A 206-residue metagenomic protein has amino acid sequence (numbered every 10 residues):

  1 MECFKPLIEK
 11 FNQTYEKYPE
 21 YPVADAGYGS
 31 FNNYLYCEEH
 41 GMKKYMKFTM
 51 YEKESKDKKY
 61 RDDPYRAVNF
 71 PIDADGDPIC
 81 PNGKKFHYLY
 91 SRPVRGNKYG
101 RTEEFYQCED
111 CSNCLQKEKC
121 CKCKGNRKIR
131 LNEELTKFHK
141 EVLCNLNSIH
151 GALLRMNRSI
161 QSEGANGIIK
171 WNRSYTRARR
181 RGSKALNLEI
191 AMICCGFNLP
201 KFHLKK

Functional and structural regions predicted by a protein language model:
M1-K206: Anion-binding and metal-coordination hotspots
